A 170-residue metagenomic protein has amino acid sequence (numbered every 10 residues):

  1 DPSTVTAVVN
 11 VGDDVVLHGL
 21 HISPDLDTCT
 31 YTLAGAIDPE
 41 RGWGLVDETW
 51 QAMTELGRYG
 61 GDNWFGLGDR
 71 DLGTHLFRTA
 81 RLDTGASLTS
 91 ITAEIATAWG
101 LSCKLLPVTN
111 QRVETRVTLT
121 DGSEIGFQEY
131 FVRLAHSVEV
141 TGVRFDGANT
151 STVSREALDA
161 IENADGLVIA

Functional and structural regions predicted by a protein language model:
D1, A170: Glycine-rich beta-strand-to-loop/alpha-helix junction loops that act as flexible
P2-T6: A generic structural motif
N10-F145: Electropositive, gly/pro-rich neighborhoods at or near active sites that engage anionic ligands
A98-W99, A160-N163: Flexible, charged surface loops at secondary-structure boundaries
T141-I161: Active-site glycine-rich loop that binds ribose-phosphate moieties when present
D165-V168: Structural motif
